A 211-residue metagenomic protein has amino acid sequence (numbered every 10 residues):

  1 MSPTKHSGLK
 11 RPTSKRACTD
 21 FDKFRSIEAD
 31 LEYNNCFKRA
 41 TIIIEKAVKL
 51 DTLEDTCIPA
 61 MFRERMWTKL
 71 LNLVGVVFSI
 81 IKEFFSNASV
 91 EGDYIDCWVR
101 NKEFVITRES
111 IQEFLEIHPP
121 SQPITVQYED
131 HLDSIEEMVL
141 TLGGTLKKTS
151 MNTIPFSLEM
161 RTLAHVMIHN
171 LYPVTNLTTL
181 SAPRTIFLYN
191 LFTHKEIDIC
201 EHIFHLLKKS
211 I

Functional and structural regions predicted by a protein language model:
S2-I211: A structural signal for long, well-ordered, hydrophobic/aromatic- and basic-residue-enriched core segments of folded
